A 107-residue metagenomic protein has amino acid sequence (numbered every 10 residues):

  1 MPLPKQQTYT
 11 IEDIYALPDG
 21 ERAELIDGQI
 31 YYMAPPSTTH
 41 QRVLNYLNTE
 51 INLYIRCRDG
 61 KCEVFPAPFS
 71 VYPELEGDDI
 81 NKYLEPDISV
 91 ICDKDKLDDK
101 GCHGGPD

Functional and structural regions predicted by a protein language model:
M1-D107: Gly/Pro/Ser/Thr-rich low-complexity, intrinsically disordered segments predominantly at protein N-termini
